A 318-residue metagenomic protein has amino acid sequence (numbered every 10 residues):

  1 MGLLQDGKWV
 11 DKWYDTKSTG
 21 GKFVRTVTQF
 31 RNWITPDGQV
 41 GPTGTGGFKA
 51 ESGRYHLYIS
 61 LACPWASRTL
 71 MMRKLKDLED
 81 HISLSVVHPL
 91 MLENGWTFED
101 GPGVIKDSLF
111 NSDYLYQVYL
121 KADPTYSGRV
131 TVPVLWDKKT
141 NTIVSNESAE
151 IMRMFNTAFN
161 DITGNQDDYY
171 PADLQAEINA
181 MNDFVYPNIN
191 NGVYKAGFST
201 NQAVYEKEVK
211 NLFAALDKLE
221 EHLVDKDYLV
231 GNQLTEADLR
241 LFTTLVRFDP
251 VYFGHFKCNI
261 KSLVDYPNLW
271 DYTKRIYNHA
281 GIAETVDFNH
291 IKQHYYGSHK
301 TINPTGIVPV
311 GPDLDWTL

Functional and structural regions predicted by a protein language model:
M1-L318: C-terminal alpha-helical interaction module
